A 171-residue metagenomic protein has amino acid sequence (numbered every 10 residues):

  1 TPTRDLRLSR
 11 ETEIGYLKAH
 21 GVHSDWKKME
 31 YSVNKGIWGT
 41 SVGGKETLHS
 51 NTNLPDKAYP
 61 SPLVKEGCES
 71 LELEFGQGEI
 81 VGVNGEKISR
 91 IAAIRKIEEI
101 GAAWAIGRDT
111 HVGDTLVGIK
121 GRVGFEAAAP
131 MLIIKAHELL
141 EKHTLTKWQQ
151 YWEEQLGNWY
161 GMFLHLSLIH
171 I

Functional and structural regions predicted by a protein language model:
T1-I169: Nucleotide-activated chemistry modules centered on ATP-dependent adenylation/adenylyltransferase
